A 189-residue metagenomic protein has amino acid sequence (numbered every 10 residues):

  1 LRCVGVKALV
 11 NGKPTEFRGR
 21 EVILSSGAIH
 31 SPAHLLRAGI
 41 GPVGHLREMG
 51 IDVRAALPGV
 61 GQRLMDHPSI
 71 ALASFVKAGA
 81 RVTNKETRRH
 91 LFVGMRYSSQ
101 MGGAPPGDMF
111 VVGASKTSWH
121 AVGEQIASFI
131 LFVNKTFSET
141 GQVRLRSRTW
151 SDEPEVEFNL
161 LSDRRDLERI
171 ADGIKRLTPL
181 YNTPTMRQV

Functional and structural regions predicted by a protein language model:
L1-K7, A127-S128: Short, hydrophobic/aromatic-rich segments at coil-to-beta transitions
L1-R2, N11, A121-V122: Pepsin-like aspartyl protease folds
C3, L64, V156, M186: Short clusters of hydrophobic/aromatic residues that line enzyme substrate/ligand-binding pockets
V4-E86, R148: Glycine-rich loop(s) and the adjacent beta-strand/alpha-helix scaffold that form part
E48, D52-R54, R165-Q188: Flavin-binding catalytic cores
G61, H67, S138, N182-V189: Flavin (FAD/FMN) cofactor-binding core of flavoprotein oxidoreductases
S69-K175, P179: FAD cofactor-binding and catalytic pocket of flavoenzymes
